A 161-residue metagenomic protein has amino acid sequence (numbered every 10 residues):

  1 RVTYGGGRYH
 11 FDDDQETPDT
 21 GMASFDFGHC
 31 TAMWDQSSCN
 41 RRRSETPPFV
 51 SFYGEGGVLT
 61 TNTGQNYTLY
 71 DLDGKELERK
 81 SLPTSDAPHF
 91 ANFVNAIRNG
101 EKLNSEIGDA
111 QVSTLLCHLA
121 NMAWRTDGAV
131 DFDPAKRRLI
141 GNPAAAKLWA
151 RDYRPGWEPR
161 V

Functional and structural regions predicted by a protein language model:
R1-N66, K75-G108, T114-V161: Contiguous beta-strand/loop segments that form the cofactor/metal-binding neighborhood of enzyme cores
